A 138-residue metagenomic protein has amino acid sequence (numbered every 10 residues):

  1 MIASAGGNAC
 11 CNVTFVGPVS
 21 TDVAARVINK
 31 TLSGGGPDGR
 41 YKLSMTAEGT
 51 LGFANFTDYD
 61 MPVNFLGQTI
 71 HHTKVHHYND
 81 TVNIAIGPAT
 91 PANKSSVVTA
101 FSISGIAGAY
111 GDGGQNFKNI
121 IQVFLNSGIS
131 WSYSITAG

Functional and structural regions predicted by a protein language model:
M1-G138: Ser/Thr-rich, low-complexity intrinsically disordered terminal regions
